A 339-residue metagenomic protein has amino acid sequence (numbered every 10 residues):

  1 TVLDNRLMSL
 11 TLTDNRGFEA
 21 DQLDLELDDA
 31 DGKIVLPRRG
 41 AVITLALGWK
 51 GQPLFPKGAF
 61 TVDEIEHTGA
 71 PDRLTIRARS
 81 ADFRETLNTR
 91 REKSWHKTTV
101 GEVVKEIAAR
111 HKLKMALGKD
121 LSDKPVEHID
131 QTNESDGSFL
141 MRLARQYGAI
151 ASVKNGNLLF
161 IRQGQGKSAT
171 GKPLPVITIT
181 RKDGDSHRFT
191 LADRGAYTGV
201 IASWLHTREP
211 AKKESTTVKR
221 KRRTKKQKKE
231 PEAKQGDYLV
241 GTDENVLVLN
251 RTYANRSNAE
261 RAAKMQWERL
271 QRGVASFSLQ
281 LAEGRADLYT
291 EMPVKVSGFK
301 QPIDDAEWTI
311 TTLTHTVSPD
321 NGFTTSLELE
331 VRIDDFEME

Functional and structural regions predicted by a protein language model:
T1-E85: Assembly/oligomerization scaffold segments
D4, S9, P56-A59, T75 (+6 more regions): Well-ordered beta-strand positions in beta-sheet-rich domains
L10-R38, G184-E339: An acidic/polar, Gly/Ser/Thr-rich interaction patch typically located in mid-to-C-terminal regions of proteins
Q22-E26, A78, E92-A116, D130-K154 (+2 more regions): Amphipathic, non-transmembrane alpha-helical segments in extracytoplasmic/periplasmic proteins
D24-E26, V42-A46, A59-D63, T75-R79 (+6 more regions): Soluble periplasmic/extracytoplasmic beta-strand elements of cell-envelope proteins
L47-W49, R162, G298: Conserved "cap/hinge" positions at secondary-structure junctions
A59-T68, K93, Q165-K167, E307-P319: Short, compositionally biased
R73-D82, L117-R188, R194: Short beta-strand-centered interaction patches in the first periplasmic/extracellular domains of large envelope
